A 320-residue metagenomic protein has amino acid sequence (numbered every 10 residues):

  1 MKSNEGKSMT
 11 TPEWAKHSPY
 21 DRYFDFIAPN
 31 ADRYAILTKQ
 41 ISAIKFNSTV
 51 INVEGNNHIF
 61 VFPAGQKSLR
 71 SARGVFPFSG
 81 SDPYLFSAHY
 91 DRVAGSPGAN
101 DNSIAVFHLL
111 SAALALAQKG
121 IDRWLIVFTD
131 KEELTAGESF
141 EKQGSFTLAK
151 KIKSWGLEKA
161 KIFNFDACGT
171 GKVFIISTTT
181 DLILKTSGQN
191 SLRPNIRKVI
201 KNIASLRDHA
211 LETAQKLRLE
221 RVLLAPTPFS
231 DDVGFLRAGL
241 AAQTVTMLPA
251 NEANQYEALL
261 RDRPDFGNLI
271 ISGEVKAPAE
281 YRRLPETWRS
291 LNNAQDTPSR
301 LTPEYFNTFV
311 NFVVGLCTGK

Functional and structural regions predicted by a protein language model:
M1-T38, D91, R282-D296: N-terminal capping segment at the start of a domain
P12-P77: A non-catalytic alpha/beta surface segment that caps or lines the substrate-entry region of metallo-dependent hydrolase
Y20-P29, N47, V93-N102, E138 (+4 more regions): Second-shell loop/turn segments in exported
I27-A35, A99-S103, F107, S139-Q143 (+3 more regions): Soluble non-cytosolic domains of exported or imported proteins
A43-N52, E212-L224: Short secondary-structure junctions
S68, V93-N202, D208-E212, L219 (+1 more regions): Acidic/histidine-rich catalytic neighborhood of metal-dependent amide-processing enzymes
D82, F86-A94: Glycine/charged-rich beta-loop-alpha catalytic/anionic-binding loops adjacent to active sites
E252-K320: His/Asp/Glu-rich mid-to-C-terminal helical/loop segments that flank catalytic regions of hydrolases
